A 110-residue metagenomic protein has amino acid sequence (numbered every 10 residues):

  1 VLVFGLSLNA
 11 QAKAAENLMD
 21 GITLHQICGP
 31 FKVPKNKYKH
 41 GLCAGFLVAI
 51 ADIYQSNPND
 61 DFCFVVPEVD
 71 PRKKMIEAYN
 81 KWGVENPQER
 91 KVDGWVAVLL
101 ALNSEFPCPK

Functional and structural regions predicted by a protein language model:
V1, V33, V48-A51, V84 (+1 more regions): Residue-level marker of positions within ordered structural domains that often coincide with functionally constrained
V1-S7: Bacterial N-terminal signal peptides
L8-A14: Sec/Tat signal peptide C-region and signal peptidase I cleavage site
A10, D52, E85-Q88: A generic structural signal for solvent-exposed, polar alpha-helical segments
A15-A78, A101: Short N-proximal segments of mature Sec-exported proteins
E77-K110: Short, compact, well-ordered microdomains
